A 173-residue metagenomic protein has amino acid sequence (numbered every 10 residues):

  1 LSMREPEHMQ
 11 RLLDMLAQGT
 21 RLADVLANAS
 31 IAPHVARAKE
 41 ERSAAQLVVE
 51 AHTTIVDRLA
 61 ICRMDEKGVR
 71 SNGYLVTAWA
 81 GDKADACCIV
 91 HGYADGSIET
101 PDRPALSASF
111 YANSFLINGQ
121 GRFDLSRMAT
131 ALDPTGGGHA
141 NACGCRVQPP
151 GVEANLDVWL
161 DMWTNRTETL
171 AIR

Functional and structural regions predicted by a protein language model:
L1-V76: Glycine-rich, Lys/Arg-enriched anion-binding loops that position phosphate/diphosphate groups for phosphoryl
A60, M64-R173: Glycine-rich, acidic loop segments that terminate in or are immediately followed by a histidine
